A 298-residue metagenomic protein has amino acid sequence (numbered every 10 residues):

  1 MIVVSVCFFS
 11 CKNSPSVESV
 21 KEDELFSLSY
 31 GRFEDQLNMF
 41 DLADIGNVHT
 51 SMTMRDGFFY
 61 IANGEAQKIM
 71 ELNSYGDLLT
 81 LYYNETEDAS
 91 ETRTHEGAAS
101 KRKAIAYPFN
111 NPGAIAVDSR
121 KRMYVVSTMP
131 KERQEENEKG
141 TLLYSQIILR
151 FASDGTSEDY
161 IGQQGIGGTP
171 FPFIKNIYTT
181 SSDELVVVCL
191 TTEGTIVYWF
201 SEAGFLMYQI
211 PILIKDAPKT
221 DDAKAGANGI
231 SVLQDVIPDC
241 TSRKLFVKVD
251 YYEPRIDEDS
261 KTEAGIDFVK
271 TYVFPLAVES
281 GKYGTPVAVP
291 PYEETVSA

Functional and structural regions predicted by a protein language model:
M1-C11: Sec-dependent bacterial lipoprotein signal peptides
C11-A298: Eukaryotic scaffold repeat domains enriched in small/polar residues
